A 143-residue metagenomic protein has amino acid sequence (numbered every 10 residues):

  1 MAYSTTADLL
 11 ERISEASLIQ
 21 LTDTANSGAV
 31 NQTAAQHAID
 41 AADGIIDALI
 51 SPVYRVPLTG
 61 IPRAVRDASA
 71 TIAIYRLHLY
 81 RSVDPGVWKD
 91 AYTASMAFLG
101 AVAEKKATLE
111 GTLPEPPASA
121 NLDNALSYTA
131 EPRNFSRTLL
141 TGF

Functional and structural regions predicted by a protein language model:
M1-V65, L122-F143: Conserved short "hinge" loops at termini or chain/domain junctions
A48, P52, A64-D84: Ordered, amphipathic secondary-structure segments that act as subunit-interaction surfaces in large macromolecular
Y75-F143: Short loop/turn elements at secondary-structure junctions
